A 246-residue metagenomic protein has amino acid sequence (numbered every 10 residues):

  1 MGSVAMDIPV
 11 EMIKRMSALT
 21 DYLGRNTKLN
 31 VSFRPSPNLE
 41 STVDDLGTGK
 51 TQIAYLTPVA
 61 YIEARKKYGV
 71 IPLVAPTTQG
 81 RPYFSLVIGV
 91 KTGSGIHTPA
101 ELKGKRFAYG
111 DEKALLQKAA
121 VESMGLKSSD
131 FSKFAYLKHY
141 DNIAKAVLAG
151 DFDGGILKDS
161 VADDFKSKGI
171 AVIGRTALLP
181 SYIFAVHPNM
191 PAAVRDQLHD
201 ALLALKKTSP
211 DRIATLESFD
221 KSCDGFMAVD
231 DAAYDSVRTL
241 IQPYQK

Functional and structural regions predicted by a protein language model:
M1-V59: Extracytoplasmic small-molecule ligand-binding "clamshell" domains of the periplasmic binding protein/Venus flytrap
G2-M6, T78-V87, K166-K206, E217-L240: Periplasmic-binding protein-like
V4-G24, P82-K145, A149, S160: Bilobed "Venus flytrap"/periplasmic-binding protein-like clamshell domains and structurally analogous long
N30, Y109-G125, L202-K246: Ligand-binding clefts/hinges and TM-proximal coupling segments of bilobed small-molecule sensing domains
N30-P37, D130-H139, G174: Short beta-strand-to-loop elements that line the ligand-binding cleft of bilobed periplasmic-binding protein-like
P35-L39, G49-I62, K66-Y68, A75-P76 (+2 more regions): Beta->alpha turn/N-cap motifs
E40-A54, K67-Y68, A100, Y140-F152: Short helices/loops that flank or line small-molecule/ion binding pockets
P58-Y68, A120, A146-G174, L178: A ligand-binding cleft/hinge motif common to bilobed small-molecule-binding domains
